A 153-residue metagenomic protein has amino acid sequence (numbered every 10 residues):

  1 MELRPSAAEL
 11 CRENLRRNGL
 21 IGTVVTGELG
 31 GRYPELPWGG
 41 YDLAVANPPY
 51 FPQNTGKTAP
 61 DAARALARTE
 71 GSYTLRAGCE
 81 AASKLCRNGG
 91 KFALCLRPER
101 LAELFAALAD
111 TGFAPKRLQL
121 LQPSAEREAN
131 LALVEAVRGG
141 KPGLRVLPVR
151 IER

Functional and structural regions predicted by a protein language model:
M1: The conserved SAM/SAH-binding core of class I Rossmann-like methyltransferase domains, concentrating on the hydrophobic
R4-S6: Conserved SAM/SAH-binding beta-strand->alpha-helix loop
C11-R12: Conserved SAM-binding loop
G19-P34: Conserved SAM-binding strand-loop segment of SAM-dependent methyltransferases
P34-A44: A short acidic, Gly/Pro-enriched loop at the edge of an enzyme's catalytic core that lines a small-molecule cofactor
L43, P48-A77: Mobile active-site "lid"/loop adjacent to the S-adenosyl-L-methionine
G71-L133: Conserved Class I SAM-dependent methyltransferase catalytic core
A125-R153: Flexible, glycine-/basic-rich loop-and-beta segments that form/coincide with the SAM-dependent methyltransferase
